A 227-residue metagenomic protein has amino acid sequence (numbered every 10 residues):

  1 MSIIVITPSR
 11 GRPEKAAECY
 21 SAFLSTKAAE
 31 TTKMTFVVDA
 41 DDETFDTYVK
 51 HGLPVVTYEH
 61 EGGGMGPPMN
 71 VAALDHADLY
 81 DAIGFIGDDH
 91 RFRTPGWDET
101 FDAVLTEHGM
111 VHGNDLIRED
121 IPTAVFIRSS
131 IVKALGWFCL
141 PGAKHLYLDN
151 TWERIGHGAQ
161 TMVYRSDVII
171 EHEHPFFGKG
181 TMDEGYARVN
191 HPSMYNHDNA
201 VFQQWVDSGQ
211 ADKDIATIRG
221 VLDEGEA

Functional and structural regions predicted by a protein language model:
M1-A22: N-proximal low-complexity "stem/linker" segments adjacent to membrane-targeting elements
P13, A29, F36-T47, H90-R91: A conserved acidic beta->alpha catalytic loop
E18-T32: Short, acidic, metal-binding catalytic loop of nucleotide-sugar glycosyltransferases
N70-A82: Active-site nucleotide-sugar/metal-binding loop of Leloir-type enzymes
Y80-R91: Short beta-strand-to-loop acidic/aromatic patch adjacent to the donor-nucleotide binding site
T94-G113: Conserved donor-nucleotide/metal-binding helix-loop-beta segment in metal-dependent transferases, i.e., the alpha-helix
G109-V125: Short beta-strand-to-loop element that shapes/binds the nucleotide-sugar donor at the catalytic cleft/hinge
N150-A227: C-terminal catalytic/acceptor-binding lobe
